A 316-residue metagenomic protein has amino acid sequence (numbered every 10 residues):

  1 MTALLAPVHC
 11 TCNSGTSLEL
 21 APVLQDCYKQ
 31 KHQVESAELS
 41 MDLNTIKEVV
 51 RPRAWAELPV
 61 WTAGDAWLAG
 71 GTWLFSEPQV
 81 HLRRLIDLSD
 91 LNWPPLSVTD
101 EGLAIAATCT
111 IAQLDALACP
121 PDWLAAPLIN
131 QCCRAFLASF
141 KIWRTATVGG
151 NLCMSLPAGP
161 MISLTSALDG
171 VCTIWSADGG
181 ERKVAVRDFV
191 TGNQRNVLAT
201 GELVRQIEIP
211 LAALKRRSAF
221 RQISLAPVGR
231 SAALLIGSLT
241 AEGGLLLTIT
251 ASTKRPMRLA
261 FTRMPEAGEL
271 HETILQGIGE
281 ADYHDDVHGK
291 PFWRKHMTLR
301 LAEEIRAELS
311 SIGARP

Functional and structural regions predicted by a protein language model:
M1-T2, M41: Accessible peptide chain termini
T2-V8: Extreme N-terminal basic, low-complexity initiation segments that serve as generic localization/processing leaders
V8-P316: C-terminal structural segment of proteins
